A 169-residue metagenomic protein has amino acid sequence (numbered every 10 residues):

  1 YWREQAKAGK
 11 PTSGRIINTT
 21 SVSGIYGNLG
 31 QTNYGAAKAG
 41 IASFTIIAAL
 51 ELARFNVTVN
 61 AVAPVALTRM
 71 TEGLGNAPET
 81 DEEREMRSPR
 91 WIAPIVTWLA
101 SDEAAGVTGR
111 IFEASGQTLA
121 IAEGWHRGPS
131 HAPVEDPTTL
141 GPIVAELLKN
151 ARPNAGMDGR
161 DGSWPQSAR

Functional and structural regions predicted by a protein language model:
Y1-T12, D102: A short helix-coil junction within the Rossmann-fold of NAD(P)-dependent oxidoreductases
E4-G9, N28-L29, T71-L74: Conserved catalytic-core motifs of eukaryotic protein kinase domains, centered on the activation segment
S21: Residue(s) in the substrate-gating loop at a strand-loop-helix junction that position the organic substrate next
Y26-T32, R54: Active-site loop immediately N-terminal to the catalytic Tyr-X3-Lys motif of short-chain dehydrogenase/reductase
A37: Active-site helix of classical SDR
A42, A49-L67, G106-A114: Conserved Rossmann-fold SDR core element
V59-A77, T138-P142: C-terminal beta-strand-loop-alpha-helix "lid" module of Rossmann-like NAD(P)-dependent dehydrogenases
A61, D81-R169: C-terminal helical subdomain
